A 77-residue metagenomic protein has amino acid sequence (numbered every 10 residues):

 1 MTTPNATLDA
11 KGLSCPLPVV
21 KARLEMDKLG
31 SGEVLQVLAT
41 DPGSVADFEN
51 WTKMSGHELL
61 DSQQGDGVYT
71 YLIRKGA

Functional and structural regions predicted by a protein language model:
M1, K11-L13, S31: Residue-level detector of transmembrane insertion/anchoring sites
M1-N5, G76-A77: Compositionally biased, disordered extreme N-termini, encompassing classical targeting presequences
P4-K11, Q36: Short amphipathic
P16-E58: Amphipathic, hydrophobic secondary-structure cores in small proteins
E49-A77: C-terminal structural segments of small proteins and small subunits
